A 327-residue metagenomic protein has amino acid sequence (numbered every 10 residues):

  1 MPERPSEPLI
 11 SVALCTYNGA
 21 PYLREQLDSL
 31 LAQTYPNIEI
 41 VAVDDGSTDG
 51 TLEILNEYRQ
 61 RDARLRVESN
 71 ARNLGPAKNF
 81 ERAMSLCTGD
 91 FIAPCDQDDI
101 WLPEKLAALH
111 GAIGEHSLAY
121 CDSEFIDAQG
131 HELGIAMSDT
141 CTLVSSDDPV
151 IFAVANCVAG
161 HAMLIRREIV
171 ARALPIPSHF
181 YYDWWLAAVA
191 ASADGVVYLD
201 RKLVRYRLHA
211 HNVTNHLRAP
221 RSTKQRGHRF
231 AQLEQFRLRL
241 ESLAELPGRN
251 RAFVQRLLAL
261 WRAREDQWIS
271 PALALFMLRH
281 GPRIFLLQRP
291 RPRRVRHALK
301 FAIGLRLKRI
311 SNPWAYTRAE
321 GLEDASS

Functional and structural regions predicted by a protein language model:
M1-P220: Nucleotide-sugar donor-binding/catalytic module of glycosyltransferases that assemble extracellular/cell-envelope
S178-F180, V196-Y198, K202-S327: C-terminal subregions of glycosyltransferases and related glycan-biosynthesis enzymes
